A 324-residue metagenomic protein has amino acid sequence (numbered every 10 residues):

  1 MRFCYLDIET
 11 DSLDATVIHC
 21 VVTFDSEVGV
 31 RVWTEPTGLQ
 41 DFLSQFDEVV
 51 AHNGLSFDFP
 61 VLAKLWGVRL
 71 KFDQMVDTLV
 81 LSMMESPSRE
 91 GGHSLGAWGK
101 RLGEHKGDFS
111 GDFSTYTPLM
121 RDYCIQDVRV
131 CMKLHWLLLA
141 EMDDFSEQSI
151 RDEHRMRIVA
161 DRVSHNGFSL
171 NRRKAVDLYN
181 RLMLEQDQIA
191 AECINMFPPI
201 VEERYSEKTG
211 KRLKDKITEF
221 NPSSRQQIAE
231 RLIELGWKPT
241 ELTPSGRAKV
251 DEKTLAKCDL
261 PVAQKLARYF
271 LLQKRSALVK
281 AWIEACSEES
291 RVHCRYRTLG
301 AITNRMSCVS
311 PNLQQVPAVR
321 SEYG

Functional and structural regions predicted by a protein language model:
M1-E9, L13-D14, R101, P118-G324: Conserved "right-hand" nucleotidyltransferase catalytic core of DNA-directed polymerases
D14-H19, T23-T34, D47-M142, D152-A160: Active-site-proximal helix-loop-helix substrate-binding element of RNase H-like nuclease domains
E35-P36, N312: Residue-level structural signal for beta-strand termini and adjacent loop
T37-S44: Short amphipathic alpha-helix with an adjacent loop that forms part of the alpha/beta core around
L39, L62, L81, L95-W98 (+3 more regions): Hydrophobic/aromatic residues in well-formed alpha-helices
S44-V49, K216-E219: Short active-site oxyanion
